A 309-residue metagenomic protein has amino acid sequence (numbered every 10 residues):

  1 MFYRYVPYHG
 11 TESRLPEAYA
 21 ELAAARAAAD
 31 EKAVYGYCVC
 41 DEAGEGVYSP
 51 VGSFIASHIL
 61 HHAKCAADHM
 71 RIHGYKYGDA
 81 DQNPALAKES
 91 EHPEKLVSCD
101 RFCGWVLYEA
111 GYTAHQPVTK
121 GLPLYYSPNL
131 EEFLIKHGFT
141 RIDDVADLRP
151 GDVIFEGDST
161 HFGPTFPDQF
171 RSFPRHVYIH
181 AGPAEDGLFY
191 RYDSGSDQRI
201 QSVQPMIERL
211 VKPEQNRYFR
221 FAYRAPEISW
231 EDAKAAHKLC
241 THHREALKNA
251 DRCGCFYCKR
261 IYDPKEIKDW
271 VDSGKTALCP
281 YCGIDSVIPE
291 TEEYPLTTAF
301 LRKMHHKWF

Functional and structural regions predicted by a protein language model:
M1-L15, Y35-C38, E42, G46 (+1 more regions): Short aromatic-glycine-(Arg/Gly/Cys) micro-motifs in beta-strand/loop hairpins
Y19-C40: A short, charged, amphipathic alpha-helix used as a generic interaction element across diverse proteins
G52-P117, S172: N-terminal capping segments
T113-I200: ...with weaker cross-activation on analogous glycine-rich loops/strands in unrelated enzymes
K248-D251, K275-T276: Short metal-coordination and nucleic-acid-contact micro-motifs, chiefly zinc-binding Cys/His arrays
C255-C258, C279-C282: Short cysteine-rich clusters marking metal-coordination/redox-active sites
D263-K268, I288-P289: Short, non-ligating residues that shape and space the ligands of small metal-coordination modules and catalytic
K268-A277, E293-P295: Short linker/helix segments within small regulatory modules
